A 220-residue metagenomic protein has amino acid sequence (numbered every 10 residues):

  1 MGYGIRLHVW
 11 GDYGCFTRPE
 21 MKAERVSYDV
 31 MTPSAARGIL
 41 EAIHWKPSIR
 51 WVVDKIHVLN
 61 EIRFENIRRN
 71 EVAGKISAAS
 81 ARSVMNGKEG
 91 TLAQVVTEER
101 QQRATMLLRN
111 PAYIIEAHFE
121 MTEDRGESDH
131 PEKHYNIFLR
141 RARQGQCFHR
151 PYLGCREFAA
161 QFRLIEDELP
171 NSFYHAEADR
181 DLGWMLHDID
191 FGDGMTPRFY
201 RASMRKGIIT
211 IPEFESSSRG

Functional and structural regions predicted by a protein language model:
M1, R50, L107-P111: A short, structural micro-pattern
M1-A23, A202, G207-P212: N-terminal, Lys/Arg- and Ser/Thr-rich interaction peptides
V9-Y13, N60, I115-E123: Beta-strand elements of well-folded, non-transmembrane domains
C15-T17, F64, E123-R125: Residue-level signal for secondary-structure boundary sites
M21, V26-E71: Glycine/small-residue-rich interface belts in oligomeric ring/scaffold proteins and their assembly partners
E71-A73, A81-G220: Internal, well-folded beta-alpha domain core
